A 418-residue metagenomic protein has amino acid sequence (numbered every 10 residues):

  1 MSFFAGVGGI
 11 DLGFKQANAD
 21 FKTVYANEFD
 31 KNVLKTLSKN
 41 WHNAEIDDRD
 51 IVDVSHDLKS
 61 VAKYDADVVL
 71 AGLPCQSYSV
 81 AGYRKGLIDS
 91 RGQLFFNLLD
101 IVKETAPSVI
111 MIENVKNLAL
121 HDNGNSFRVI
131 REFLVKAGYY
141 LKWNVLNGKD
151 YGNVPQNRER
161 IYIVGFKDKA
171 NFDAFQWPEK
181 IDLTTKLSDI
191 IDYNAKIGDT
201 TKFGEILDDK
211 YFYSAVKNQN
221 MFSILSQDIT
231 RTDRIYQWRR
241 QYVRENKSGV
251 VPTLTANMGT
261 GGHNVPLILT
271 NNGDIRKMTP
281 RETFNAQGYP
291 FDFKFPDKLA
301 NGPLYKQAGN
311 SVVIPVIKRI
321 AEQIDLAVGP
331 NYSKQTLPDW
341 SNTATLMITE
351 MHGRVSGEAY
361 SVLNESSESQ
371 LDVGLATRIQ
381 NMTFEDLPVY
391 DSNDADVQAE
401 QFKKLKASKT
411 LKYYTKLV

Functional and structural regions predicted by a protein language model:
F3-V7: Class I SAM-dependent methyltransferase "Motif I" SAM/SAH-binding loop
G8, L12: Glycine-rich SAM-binding Motif I of class I
V24-N27: Conserved SAM-binding motif I beta-strand of class I
D30: Conserved SAM/SAH-binding beta-strand->alpha-helix loop
L34: Short alpha-helix immediately C-terminal to the canonical SAM-binding loop
L37: Conserved SAM-binding loop
D57-A66, Q76-S248, T253: Class I S-adenosyl-L-methionine
K217-S367, V373, I379, D394 (+3 more regions): C-terminal target-recognition/interaction regions appended to catalytic cores
